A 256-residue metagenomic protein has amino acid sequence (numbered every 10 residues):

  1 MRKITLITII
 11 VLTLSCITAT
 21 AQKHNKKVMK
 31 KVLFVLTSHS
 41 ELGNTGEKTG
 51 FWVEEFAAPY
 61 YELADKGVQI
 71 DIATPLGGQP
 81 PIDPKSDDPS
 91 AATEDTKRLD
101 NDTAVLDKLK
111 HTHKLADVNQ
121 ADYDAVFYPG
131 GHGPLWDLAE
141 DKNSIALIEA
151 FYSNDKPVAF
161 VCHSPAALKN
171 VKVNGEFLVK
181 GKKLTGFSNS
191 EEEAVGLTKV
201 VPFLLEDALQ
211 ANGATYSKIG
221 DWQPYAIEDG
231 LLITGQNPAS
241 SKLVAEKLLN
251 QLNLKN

Functional and structural regions predicted by a protein language model:
M1-K27: Bacterial Sec-dependent N-terminal signal peptides
Q22-N154, A166-N256: Extended, subdomain-level signal for the structured scaffold at the beginning of enzyme domains
V158: Conserved, well-structured core segments that form or line functional sites
C162: Alpha-helical segment proximal to the catalytic Tyr-Lys
